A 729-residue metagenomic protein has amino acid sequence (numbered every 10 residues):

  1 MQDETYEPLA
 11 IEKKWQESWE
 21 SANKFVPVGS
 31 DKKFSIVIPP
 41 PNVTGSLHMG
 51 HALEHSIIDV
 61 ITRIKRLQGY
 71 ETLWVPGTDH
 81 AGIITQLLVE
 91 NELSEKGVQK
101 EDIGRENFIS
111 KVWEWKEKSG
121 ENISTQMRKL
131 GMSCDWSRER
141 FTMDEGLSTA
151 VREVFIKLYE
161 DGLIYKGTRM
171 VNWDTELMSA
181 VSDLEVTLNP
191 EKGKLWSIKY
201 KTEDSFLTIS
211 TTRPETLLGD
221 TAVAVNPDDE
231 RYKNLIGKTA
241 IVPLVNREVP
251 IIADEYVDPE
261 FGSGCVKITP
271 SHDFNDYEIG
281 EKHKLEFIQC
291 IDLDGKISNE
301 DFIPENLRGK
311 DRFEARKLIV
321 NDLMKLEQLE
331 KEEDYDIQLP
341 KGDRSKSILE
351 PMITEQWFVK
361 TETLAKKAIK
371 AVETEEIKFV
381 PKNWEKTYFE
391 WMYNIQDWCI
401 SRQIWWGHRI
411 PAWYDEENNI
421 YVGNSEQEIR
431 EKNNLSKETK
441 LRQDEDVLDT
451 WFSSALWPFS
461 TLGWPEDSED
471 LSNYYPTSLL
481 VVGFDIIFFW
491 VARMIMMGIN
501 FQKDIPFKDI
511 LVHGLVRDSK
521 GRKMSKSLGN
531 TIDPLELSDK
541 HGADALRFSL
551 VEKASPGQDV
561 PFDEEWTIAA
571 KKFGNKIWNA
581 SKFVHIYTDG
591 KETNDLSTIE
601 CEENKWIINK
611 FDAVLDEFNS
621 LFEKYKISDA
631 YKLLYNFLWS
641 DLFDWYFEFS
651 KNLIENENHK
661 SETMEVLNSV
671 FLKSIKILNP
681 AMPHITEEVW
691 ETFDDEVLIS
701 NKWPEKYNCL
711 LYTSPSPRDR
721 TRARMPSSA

Functional and structural regions predicted by a protein language model:
M1-M49, T72, E330, D343 (+1 more regions): Non-catalytic terminal extensions that flank enzyme cores
E4-Q16, K129, S133-C134, R140 (+10 more regions): NTP-handling and nucleic-acid-processing catalytic cores
V28-V89, T142, V151, I209-T212 (+5 more regions): N-terminal catalytic cores of NTP/NDP-binding nucleotidyl/phosphoryl-transfer enzymes
D79, T175, V181-T187, Y414 (+5 more regions): Acidic, turn-prone loop/beta-hairpin segments
N189, I268-S271, F313, E350 (+6 more regions): Conserved phosphate-binding loops in nucleotide/dinucleotide-binding enzymes
E255, H283-G295, Q403-G407, P411-Q558: Alpha-helical recognition segments enriched in aromatics with Gly/Pro capping that present substrate-recognition
K341-S345, K386, L515-K520, M524-E600 (+2 more regions): Catalytic adenosine-cofactor/nucleotide-binding cores of aminoacyl-tRNA synthetases and other
P717-D719, A723-A729: Positively charged, low-complexity/disordered segments
